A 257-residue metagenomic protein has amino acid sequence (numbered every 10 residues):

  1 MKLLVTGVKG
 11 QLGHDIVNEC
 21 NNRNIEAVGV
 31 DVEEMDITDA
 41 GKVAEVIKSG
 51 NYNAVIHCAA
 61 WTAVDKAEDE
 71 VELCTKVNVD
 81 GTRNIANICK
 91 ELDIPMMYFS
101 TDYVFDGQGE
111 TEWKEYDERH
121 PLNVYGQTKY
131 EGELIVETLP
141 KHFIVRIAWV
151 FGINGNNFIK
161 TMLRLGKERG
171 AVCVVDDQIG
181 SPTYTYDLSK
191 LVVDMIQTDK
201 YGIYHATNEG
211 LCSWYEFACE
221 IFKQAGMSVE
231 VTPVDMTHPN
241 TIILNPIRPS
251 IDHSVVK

Functional and structural regions predicted by a protein language model:
L3-C20: N-terminal Rossmann NAD(P)H-binding glycine-rich loop of SDR-like oxidoreductase domains
T6, Y52-C58, Y98, H205: Rossmann-fold scaffold of SDR-type NAD(P)-dependent oxidoreductases
N21-E45: Adenosine-cofactor binding site in Rossmann-like domains, unifying the SAM/SAH pocket of S-adenosylmethionine-dependent
A40-V77, I88: NAD(P)H-binding glycine-rich loop region in Rossmannoid oxidoreductase-like domains and their noncatalytic homologs
K76, D80-N84, E91, V104-V145 (+1 more regions): Catalytic helix-loop patch of NAD(P)-dependent Rossmann-fold dehydrogenases
L134-G180, Y186-D187, D194: NAD(P)-dependent short-chain dehydrogenase/reductase
L191, T198-I242: Mid/C-terminal beta-alpha module of Rossmann-like enzyme folds, strongest in SDR-family dehydrogenases/epimerases
V229, I247-K257: C-terminal amphipathic/interface module of NAD(P)-dependent oxidoreductases and related NAD-binding regulators
